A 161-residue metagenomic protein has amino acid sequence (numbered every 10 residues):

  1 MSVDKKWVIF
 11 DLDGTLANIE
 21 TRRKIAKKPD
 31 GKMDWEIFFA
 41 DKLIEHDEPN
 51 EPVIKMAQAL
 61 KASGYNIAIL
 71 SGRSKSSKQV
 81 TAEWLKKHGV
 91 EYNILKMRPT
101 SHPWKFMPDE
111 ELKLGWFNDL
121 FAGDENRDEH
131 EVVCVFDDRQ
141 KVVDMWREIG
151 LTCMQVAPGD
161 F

Functional and structural regions predicted by a protein language model:
S2-P103: Alpha-helical substrate-recognition element adjacent to the catalytic core
D4, K113-Q140: Conserved Lys-Pro-Asp/Glu-containing loop-to-beta segment of HAD-superfamily phosphomonoesterases, centered on
A57-K61, N118-F121, R147: Surface-exposed amphipathic alpha-helices with a cationic face
T81-G89, L120, D144-G150: Short, aromatic/basic amphipathic alpha-helical patches
L95-R98, R127, F161: Short, surface-exposed, polar/charged, turn-prone segments marking secondary-structure boundaries
F106-E111: Alpha-helical scaffold elements lining the catalytic groove of polysaccharide deacetylases
H130-F161: Acidic, Mg2+-coordinating phosphoryl-transfer loop and its flanking beta/alpha structural elements, shared across
